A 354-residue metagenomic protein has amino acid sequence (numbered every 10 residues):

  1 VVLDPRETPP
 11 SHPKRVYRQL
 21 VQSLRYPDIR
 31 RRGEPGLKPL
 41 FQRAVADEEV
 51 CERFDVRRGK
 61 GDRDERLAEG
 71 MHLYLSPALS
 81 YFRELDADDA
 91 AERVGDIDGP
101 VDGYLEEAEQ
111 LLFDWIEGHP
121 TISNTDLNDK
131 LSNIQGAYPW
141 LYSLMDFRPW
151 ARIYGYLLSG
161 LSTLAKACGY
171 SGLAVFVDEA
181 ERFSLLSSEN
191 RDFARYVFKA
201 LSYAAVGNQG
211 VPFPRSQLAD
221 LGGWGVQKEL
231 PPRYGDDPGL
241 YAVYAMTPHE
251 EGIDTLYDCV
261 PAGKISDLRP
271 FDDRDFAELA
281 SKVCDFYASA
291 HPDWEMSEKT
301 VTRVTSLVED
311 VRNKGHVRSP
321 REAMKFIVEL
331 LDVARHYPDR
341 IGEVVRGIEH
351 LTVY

Functional and structural regions predicted by a protein language model:
V1-C168, N313-H316, P320, F326-E329 (+1 more regions): P-loop NTPase nucleotide-binding core
D55-E65, Y234, E295-K299, H350-Y354: A short, terminal or domain-edge coil/loop segment
D114, G342-Y354: Trafficking entry modules
D114-R303: The catalytic "switch" region of P-loop NTPases
Y203-A204, G222, L307-V308, G347-L351: Short amphipathic alpha-helical patches
L279-Y287, T300, V304-V308, S319-A334: AAA+ P-loop ATPase catalytic core
